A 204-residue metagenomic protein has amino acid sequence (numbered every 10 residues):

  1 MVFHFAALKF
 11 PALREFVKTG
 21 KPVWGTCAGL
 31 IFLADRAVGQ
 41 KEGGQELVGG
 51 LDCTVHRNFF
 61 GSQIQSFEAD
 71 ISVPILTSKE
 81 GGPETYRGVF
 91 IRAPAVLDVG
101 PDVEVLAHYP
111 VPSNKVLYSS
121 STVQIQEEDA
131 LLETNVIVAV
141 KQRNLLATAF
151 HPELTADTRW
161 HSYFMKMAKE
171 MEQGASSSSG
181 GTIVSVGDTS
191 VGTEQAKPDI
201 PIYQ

Functional and structural regions predicted by a protein language model:
M1-G25, L30-Q40: Flexible gly/pro-rich beta->alpha loop and the following alpha-helix that scaffold active-site loops
K18, E128-A130: NAD(P)-dependent dehydrogenase/reductase Rossmann-like domain
V38-E128: Pocket-forming structural segment of enzyme catalytic cores
T85, Q142-N144: Short, proline-enriched alpha-helix->beta-strand connector loops that line the catalytic pocket of alpha/beta-hydrolase
T134-K141: Short, surface-exposed beta-strand/loop micro-motifs that present aromatic residues
L146-F150: Short, well-ordered beta-strand elements
P152-Q204: Acyltransferase
